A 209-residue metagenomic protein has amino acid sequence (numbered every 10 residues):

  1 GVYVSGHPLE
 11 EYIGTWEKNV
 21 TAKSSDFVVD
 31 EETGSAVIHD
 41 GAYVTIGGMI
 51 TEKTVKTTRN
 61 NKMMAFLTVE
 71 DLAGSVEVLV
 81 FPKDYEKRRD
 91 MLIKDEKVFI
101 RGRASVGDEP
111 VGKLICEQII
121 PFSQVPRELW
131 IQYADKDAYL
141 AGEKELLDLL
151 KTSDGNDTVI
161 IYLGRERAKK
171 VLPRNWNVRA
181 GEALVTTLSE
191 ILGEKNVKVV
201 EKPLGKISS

Functional and structural regions predicted by a protein language model:
G1-S209: Primarily single-stranded nucleic-acid-binding OB-fold modules
